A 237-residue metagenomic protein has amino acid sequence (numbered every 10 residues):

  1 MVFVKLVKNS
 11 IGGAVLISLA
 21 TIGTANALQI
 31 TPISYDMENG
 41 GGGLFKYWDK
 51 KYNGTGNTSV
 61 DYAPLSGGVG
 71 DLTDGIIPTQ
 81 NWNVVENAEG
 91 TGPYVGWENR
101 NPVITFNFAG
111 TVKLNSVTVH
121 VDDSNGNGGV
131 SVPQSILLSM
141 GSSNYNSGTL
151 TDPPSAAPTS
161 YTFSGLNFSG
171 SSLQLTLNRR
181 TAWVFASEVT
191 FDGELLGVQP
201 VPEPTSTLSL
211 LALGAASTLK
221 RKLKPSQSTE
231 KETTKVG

Functional and structural regions predicted by a protein language model:
V2-I11: Bacterial N-terminal signal peptides that target proteins for export
G12-A20: Bacterial N-terminal signal peptides
I22-A27: Sec/Tat signal peptide C-region and signal peptidase I cleavage site
L28-G90: N-terminal targeting leaders for non-cytosolic proteins
L28-Q29, T79-N144, S160-P200: Aromatic, loop-rich ligand-recognition surfaces of beta-strand-rich domains
N146-P154: Solvent-exposed serine/threonine-rich low-complexity stretches and specific carbohydrate-binding patches
P202-R221: A short, hydrophobic C-terminal helix/tail in secreted or cell-surface proteins
T218-G237: C-terminal membrane-anchoring or membrane-association module
